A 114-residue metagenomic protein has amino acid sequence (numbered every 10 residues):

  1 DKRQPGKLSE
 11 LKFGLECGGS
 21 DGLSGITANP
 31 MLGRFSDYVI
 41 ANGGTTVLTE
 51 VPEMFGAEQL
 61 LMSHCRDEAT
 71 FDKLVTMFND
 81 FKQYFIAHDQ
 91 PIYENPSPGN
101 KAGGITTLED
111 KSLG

Functional and structural regions predicted by a protein language model:
D1-R3: Active-site cavity-forming subdomains of large catalytic enzyme subunits
E10, L15, D21-G114: Anaerobic metallocofactor- and corrinoid-dependent redox/one-carbon enzyme cores, especially those from methanogenesis
